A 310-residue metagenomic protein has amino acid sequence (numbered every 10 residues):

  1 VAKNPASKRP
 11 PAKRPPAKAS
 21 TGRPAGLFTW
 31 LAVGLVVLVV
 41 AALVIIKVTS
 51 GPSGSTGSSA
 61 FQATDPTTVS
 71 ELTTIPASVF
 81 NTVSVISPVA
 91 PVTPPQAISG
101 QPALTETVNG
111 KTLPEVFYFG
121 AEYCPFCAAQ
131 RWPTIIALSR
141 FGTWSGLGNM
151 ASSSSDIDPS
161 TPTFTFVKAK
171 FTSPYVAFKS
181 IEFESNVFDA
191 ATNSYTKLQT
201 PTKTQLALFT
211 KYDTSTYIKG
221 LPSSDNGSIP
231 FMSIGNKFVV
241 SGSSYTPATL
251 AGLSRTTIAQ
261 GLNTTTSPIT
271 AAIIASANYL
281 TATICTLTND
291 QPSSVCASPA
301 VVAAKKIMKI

Functional and structural regions predicted by a protein language model:
A2-P114, A129, I136-I310: Non-globular targeting/processing and membrane-anchoring segments
E115-A121: Short glycine-rich or small-residue beta-strand-to-loop segments that form or flank ligand, phosphate, metal/Fe-S
A121-W132: Conserved redox-active cysteine motifs that mediate thiol-disulfide chemistry, especially di-cysteine Cys-X(1-2)-Cys
